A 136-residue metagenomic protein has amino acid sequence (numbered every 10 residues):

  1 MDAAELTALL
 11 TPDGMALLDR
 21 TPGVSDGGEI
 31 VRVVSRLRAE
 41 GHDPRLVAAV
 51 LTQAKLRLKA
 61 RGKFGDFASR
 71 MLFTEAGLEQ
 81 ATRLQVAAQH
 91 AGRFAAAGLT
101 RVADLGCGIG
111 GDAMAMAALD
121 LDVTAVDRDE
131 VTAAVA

Functional and structural regions predicted by a protein language model:
M1-A136: SAM-dependent transferase fold signal centered on methyltransferase-like domains, encompassing both Class I
